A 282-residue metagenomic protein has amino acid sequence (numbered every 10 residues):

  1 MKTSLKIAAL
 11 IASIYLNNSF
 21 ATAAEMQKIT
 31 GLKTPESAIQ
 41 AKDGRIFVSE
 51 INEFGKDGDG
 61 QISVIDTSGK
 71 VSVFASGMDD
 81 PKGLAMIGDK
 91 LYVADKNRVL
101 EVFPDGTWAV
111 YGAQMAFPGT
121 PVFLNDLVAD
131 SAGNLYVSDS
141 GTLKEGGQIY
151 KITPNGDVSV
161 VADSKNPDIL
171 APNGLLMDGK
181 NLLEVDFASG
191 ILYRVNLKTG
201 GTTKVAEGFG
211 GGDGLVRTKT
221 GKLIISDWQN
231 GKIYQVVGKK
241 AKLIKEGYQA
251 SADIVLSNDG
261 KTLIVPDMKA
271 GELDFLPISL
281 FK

Functional and structural regions predicted by a protein language model:
M1-I7: Positively charged n-region of N-terminal signal peptides that target proteins for export
A8-N17: Bacterial N-terminal signal peptides
N18-A23: Sec/Tat signal peptide C-region and signal peptidase I cleavage site
A24-I29, G69-A75, W108-F117, D157-K165 (+2 more regions): A short beta-strand motif characteristic of beta-propeller blades
L32-D43, S49, D57-D59, A75-Y92 (+8 more regions): Beta-rich, blade/repeat-based domains predominating in secreted/periplasmic proteins but also intracellular
D59-S63, R98-L100, G147-Y150, I191-Y193 (+2 more regions): A short loop-to-beta-strand structural motif that recurs across blades of beta-propeller domains
I65-G69, F103-T107, I152-D157, N196-G200 (+2 more regions): Short loop/turn segments that connect beta-strands within beta-propeller blades
E145-S164, I169-L175, D186: Solenoidal tandem-repeat scaffolds enriched in leucines and small polar residues
